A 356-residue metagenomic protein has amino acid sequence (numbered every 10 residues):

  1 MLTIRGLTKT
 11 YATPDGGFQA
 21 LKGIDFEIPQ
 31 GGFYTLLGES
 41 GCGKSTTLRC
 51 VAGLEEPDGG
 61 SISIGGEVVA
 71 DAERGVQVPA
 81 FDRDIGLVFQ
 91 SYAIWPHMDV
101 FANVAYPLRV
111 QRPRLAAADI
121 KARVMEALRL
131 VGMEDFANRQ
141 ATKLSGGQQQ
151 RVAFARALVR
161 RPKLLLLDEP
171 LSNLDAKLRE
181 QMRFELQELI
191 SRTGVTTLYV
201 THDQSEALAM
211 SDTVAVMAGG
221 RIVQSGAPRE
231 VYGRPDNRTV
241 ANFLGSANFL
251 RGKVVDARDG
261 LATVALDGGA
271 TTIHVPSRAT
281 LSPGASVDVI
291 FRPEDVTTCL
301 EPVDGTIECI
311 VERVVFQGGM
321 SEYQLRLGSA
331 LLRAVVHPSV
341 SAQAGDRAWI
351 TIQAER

Functional and structural regions predicted by a protein language model:
L37-E39: The feature captures the beta-strand-to-loop junction immediately N-terminal to the Walker
A52: Helix-to-loop junction immediately C-terminal to a conserved catalytic motif
D58-S61, G219, R251: Conserved coupling/switch loops of ABC nucleotide-binding domains, chiefly the family-specific signature
G60-A72: Conserved ABC transporter NBD signature motif
D84-G86, Q90, I94-N242: ABC ATPase nucleotide-binding domains
G233, L261-T263, D267-V315, S339-R356: Glycine/charge-rich catalytic "coupling/switch" loops of P-loop NTPases
